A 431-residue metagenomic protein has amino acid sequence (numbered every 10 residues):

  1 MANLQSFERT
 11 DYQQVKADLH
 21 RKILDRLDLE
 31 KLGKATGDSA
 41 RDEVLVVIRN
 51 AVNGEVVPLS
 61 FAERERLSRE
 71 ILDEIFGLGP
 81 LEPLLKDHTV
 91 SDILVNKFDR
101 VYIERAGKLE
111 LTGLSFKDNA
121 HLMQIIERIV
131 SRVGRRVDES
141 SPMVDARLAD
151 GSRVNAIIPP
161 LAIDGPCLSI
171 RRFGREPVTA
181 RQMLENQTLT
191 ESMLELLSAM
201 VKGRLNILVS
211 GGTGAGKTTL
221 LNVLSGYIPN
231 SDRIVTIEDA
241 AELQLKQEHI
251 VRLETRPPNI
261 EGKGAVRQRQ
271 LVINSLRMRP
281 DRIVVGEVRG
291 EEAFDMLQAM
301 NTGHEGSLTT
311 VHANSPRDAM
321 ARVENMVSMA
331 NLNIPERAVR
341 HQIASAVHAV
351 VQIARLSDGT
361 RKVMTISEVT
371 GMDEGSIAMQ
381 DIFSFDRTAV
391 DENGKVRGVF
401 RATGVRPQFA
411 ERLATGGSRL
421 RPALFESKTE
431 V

Functional and structural regions predicted by a protein language model:
M1-E110: N-terminal anchoring/assembly modules that precede and organize ATP-driven motor systems
R9-Q13, G33-D42, V57-S68, P83-S91 (+6 more regions): Conserved phosphate/pyrophosphate-binding and hydrolysis machinery centered on Walker-type P-loop NTPases, extending
K31-K34, G54-F61, F76-D87, I129-A146 (+3 more regions): Active-site phosphate-binding and catalytic loops of NTP-dependent enzymes
D87, V95, R100-G203, R421: P-loop NTP-binding catalytic core
L194, S198-S210, V223-A346, Q352-A354: Switch/coupling sub-region of P-loop NTPases
G214: Walker A (P-loop) phosphate-binding loop of P-loop NTPases
K217: Conserved lysine of the Walker
G359-V431: NTP-binding/hydrolysis catalytic cores, primarily Walker-type P-loop NTPases
